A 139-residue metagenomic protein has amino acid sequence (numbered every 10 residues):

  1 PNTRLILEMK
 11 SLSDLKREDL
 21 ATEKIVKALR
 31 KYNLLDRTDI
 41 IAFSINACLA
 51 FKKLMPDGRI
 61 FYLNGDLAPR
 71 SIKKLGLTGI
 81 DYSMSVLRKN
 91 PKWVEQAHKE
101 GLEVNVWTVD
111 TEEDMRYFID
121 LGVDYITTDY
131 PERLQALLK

Functional and structural regions predicted by a protein language model:
P1-K139: Short loop-to-alpha-helix "cap/lid" segments that border enzyme active sites across diverse enzyme classes
